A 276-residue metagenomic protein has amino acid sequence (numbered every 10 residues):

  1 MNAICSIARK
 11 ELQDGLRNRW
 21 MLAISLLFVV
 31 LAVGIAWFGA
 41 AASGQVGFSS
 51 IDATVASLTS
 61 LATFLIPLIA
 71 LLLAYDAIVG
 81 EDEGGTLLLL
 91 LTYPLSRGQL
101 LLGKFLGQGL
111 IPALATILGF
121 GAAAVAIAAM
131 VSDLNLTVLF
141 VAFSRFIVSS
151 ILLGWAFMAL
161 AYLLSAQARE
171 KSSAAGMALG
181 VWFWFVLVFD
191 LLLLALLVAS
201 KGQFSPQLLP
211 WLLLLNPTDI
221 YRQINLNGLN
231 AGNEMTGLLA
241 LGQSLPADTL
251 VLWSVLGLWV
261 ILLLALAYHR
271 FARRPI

Functional and structural regions predicted by a protein language model:
M1-S25: Aromatic- and glycine-rich beta-strand/loop motifs that create alpha-glucan
K10, D14, Q99-P112, T116 (+1 more regions): Start (N-cap) of specific transmembrane helices in multi-pass transporter permeases
G34-W37, V46-F48, D52-T63, G107-A168: Secretory targeting signals
A41-F48, F183, L187-W253, G257-I261 (+1 more regions): Terminal transmembrane helical anchor/hairpin motif
L58-G80, P112: Long, hydrophobic alpha-helical segments
L71-L91, F105: Transmembrane helix boundary and interhelical loop/hinge segments in multi-pass membrane proteins
I151-V186, L192-K201: A structural motif at transmembrane helix-loop-helix junctions in multipass membrane proteins
